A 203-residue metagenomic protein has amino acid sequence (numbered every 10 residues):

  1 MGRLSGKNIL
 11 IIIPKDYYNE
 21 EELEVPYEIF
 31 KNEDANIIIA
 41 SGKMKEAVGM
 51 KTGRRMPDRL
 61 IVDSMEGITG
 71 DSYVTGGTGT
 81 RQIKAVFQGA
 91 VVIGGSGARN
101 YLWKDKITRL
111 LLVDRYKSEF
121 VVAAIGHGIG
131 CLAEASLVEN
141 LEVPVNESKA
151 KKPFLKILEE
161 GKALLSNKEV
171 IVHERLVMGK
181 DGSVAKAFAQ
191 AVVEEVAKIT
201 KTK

Functional and structural regions predicted by a protein language model:
M1-S118, C131-P144, A150-K203: Extended, subdomain-level signal for the structured scaffold at the beginning of enzyme domains
V121: Short glycine-centered segments of the SAM/dcSAM-binding site in methyltransferase folds
A124-G128: Short, thiol/selenol-centered motifs that function as redox-active sites or metal-ligating centers
